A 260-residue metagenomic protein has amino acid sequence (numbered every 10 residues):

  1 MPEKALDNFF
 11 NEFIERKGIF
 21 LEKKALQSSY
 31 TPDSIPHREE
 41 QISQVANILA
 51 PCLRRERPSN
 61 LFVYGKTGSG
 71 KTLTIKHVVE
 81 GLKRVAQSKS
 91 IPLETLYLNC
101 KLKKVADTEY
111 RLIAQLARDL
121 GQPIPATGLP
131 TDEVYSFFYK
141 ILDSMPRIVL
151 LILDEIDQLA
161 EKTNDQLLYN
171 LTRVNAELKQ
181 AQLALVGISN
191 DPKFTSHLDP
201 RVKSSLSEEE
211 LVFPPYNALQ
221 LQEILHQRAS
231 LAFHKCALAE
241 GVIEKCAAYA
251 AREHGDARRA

Functional and structural regions predicted by a protein language model:
M1-R57: A short, basic N-terminal segment
P2-L21, P58, I75, P92-E94 (+2 more regions): Mid-core helix/loop region of P-loop NTP-binding domains shared across ATPases and GTPases
E56-H77: Walker A/P-loop nucleotide-binding motif
N60-F62, V85-K103: Conserved catalytic segments around the Walker B and adjacent sensor/switch elements of P-loop NTPase domains
G65-T67, N99-L102, G187-N190: Flexible glycine-/small-residue-rich
E80-K83: Walker A/P-loop NTP-binding motif
